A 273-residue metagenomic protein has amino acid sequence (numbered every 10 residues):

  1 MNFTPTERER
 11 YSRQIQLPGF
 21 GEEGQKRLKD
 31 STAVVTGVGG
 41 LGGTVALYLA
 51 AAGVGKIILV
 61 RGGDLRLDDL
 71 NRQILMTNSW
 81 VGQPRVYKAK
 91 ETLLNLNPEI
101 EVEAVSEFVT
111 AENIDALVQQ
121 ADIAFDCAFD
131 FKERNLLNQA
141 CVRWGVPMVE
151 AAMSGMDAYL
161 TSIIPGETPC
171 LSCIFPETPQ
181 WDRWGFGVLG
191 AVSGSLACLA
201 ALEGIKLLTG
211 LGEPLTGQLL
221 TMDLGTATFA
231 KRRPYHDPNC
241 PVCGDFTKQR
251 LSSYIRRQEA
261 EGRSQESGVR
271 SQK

Functional and structural regions predicted by a protein language model:
M1-E261, K273: Adenine nucleotide-associated cytosolic modules
S264-S267, S271: Serine residues within intrinsically disordered or low-complexity segments
